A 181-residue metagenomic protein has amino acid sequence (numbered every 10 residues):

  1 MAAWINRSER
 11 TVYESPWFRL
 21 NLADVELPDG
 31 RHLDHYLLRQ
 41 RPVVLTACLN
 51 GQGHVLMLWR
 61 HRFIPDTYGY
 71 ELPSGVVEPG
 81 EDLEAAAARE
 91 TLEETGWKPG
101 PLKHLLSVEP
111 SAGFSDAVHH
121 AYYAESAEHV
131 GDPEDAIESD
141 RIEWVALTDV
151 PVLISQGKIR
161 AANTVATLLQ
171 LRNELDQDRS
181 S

Functional and structural regions predicted by a protein language model:
W4-I5: Loop-helix junctions at membrane interfaces
S8-L45, G51: Acidic, metal-coordinating catalytic segment for phosphate/diphosphate chemistry, firing primarily on the Nudix
T11-S15, F63, V108-H120, D176: Acidic pyrophosphate-coordinating catalytic loop
L33, Q40-L45, N50, G75-A162: Unchanged
V43-T67, E71: A glycine-rich, hydrophobic loop/mini-helix early in the fold
L153-S181: Long hydrophobic alpha-helical segments typical of transmembrane helices together with their membrane-interfacial
